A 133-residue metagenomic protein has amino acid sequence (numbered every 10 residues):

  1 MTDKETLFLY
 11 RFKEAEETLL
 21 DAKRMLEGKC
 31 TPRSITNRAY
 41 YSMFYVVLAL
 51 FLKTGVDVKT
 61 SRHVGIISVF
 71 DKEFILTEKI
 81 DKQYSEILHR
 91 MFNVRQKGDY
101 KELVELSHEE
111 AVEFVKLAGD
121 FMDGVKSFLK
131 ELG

Functional and structural regions predicted by a protein language model:
M1-G133: Terminal alpha-helical segments
